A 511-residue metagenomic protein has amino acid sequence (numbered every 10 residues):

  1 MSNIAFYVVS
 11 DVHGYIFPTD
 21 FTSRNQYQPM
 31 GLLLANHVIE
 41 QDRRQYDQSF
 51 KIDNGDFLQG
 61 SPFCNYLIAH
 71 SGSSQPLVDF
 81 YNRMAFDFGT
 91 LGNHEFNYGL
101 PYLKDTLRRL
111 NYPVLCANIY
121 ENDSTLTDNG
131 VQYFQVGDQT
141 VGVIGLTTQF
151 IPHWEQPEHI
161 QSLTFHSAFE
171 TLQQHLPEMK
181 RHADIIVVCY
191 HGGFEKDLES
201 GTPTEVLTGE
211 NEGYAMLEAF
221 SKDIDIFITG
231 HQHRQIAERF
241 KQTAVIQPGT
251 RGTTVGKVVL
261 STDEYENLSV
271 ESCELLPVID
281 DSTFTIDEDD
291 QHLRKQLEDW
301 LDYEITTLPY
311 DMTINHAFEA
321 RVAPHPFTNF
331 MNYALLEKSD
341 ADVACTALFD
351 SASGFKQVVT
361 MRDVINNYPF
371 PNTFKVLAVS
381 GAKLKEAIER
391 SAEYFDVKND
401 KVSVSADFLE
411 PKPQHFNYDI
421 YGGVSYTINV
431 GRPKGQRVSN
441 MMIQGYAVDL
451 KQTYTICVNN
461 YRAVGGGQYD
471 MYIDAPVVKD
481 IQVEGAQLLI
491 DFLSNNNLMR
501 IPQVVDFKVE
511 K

Functional and structural regions predicted by a protein language model:
M1-S282, V322-A334, A344, D407 (+2 more regions): Acidic, metal/ion-coordinating pockets
N3-A5, Y15, Q28-M30, L34 (+4 more regions): Feature captures C-terminal
N3-Y7, L67-S73, T140-V143, D225 (+3 more regions): Short, functional N-terminal and low-complexity linear motifs
F6-H13, T148-Q149, E298-D311, M361-D363 (+1 more regions): Short, compositionally biased low-complexity segments
H13-T22, L308-H316, Y469-I473: Acidic/histidine-rich, surface-exposed loop or edge segments in extracytoplasmic proteins
L34, Y102, T285-Q296, K383 (+1 more regions): Exposed alpha-helical structural elements
T262-T360, V464, L493-K511: A short C-terminal boundary segment appended to hydrolase-like catalytic domains
